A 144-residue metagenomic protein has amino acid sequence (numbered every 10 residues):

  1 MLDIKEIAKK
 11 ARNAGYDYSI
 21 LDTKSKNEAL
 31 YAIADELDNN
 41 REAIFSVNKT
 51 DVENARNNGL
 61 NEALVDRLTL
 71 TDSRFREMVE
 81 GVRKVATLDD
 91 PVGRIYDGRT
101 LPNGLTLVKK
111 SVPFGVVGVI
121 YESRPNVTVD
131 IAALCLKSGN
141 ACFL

Functional and structural regions predicted by a protein language model:
M1-L105, L134: N-terminal Rossmann-like NAD(P)+-binding subdomain of aldehyde/semialdehyde dehydrogenases
T87, P91-L144: Conserved small-residue-rich beta-alpha loop and adjacent elements that most often cradle the phosphate/pyrophosphate
